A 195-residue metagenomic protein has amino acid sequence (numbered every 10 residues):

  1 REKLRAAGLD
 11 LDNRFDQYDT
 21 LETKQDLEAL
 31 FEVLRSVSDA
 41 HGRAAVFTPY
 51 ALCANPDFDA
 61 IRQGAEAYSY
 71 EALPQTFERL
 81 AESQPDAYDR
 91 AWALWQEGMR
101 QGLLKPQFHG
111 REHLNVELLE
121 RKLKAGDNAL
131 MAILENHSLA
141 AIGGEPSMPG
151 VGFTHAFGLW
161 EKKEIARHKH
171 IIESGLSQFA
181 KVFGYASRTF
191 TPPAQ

Functional and structural regions predicted by a protein language model:
R1-T189, Q195: Catalytic alpha-helical scaffold of carbohydrate-active enzymes acting on polysaccharides/glycoconjugates
